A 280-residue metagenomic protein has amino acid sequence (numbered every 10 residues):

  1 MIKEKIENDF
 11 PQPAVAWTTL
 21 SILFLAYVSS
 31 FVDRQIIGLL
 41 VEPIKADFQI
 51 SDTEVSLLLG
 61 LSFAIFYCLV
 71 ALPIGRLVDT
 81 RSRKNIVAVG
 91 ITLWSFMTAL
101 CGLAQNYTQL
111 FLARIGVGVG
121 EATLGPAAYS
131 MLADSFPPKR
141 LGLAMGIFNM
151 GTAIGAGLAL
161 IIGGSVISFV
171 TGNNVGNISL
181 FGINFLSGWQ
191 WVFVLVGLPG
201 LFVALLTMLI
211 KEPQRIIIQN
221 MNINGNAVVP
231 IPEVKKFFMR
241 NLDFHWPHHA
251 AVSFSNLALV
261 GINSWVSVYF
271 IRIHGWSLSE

Functional and structural regions predicted by a protein language model:
M1-V32: Cytosolic juxtamembrane N-terminal segment immediately preceding the first transmembrane helix of multi-pass
E4-Q12, Q214-H249, I273: Juxtamembrane intracellular "pre-TM" segments in multi-pass secondary transporters
Q35, F63-L72, A122, A156-G157: Residue-level signature of mid-helix packing/kink "hotspots" within the transmembrane helices of 12-pass Major
I37-G38, N241-E280: Extracytoplasmic gate region of multi-pass secondary transporters
L40-L69: Extracellular/periplasmic helix-loop-helix junction of adjacent transmembrane segments in MFS-like secondary
L69-T108: Conserved MFS/SLC helix-loop-helix module at the cytosolic interface between two early adjacent transmembrane helices
A113-T152: Cytoplasmic helix-loop-helix junction between adjacent transmembrane helices in 12-TM secondary transporters
F148, T152-M208: Helix-loop-helix hairpin linking two adjacent transmembrane segments in secondary transporters
